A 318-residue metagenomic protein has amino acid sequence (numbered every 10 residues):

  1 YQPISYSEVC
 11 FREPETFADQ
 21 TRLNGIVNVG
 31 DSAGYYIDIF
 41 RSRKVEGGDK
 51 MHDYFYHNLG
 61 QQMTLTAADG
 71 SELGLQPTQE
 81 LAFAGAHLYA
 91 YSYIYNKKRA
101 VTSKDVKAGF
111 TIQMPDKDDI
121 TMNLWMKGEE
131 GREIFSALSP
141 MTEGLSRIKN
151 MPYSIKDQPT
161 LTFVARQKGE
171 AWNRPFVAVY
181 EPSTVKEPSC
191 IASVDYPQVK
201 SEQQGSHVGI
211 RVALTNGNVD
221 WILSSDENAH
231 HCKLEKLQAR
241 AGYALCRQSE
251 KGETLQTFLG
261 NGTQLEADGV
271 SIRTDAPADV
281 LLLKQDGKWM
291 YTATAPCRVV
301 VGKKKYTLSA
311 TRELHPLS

Functional and structural regions predicted by a protein language model:
Y1-A86, E170-W172, A178, P182-K186 (+1 more regions): Catalytic and substrate-binding regions of extracellular carbohydrate-active enzymes, especially polysaccharide lyases
Q2-S5, K104-V106, T311: Ser/Thr- and Asn-enriched, surface-exposed coil loops between beta-strands
R12-P14, Y35, N96-K98, K104-V106 (+2 more regions): Extended, compositionally biased non-globular segments
Q20-R22, L73, M122-L124, I134-S136 (+3 more regions): Generic structural motif
N24-N28, L59, M126-R132, P140-E143 (+3 more regions): A short, sequence-level motif marking secondary-structure junctions
F55-G131: Polysaccharide-binding surfaces and accessory modules of carbohydrate-active proteins
T64-E80, E143-K156, T307-H315: Solvent-exposed beta-strand/loop surfaces of large extracellular or lumenal domains
F163-R174, E181-S318: Non-catalytic terminal regions with compositionally biased, polar/charged low complexity
